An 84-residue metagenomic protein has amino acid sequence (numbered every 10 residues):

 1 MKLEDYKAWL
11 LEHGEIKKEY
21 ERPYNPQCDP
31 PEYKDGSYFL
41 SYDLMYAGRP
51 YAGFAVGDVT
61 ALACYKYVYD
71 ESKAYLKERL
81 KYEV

Functional and structural regions predicted by a protein language model:
M1-Y24: Negatively charged, low-complexity tracts enriched in Asp/Glu with abundant Ser/Thr
L3, K7-L11, K66-Y69, K73 (+1 more regions): Residue-level detector of alpha-helical secondary structure
K17-L76: Acidic, low-complexity, intrinsically disordered interaction modules
E83-V84: C-terminal end-of-chain micro-motif
